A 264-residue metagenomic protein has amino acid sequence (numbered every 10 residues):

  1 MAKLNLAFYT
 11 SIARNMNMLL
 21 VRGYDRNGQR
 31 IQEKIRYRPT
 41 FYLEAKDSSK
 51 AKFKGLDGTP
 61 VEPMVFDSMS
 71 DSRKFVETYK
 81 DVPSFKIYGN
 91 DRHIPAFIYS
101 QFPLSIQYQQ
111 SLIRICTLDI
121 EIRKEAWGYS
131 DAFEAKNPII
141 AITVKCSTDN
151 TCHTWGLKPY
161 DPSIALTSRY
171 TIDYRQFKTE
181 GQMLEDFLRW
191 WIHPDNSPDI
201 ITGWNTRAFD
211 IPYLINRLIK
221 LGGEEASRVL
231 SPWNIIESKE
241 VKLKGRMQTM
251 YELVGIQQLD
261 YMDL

Functional and structural regions predicted by a protein language model:
M1-L264: The two-metal-ion catalytic cores of nucleic-acid processing enzymes
